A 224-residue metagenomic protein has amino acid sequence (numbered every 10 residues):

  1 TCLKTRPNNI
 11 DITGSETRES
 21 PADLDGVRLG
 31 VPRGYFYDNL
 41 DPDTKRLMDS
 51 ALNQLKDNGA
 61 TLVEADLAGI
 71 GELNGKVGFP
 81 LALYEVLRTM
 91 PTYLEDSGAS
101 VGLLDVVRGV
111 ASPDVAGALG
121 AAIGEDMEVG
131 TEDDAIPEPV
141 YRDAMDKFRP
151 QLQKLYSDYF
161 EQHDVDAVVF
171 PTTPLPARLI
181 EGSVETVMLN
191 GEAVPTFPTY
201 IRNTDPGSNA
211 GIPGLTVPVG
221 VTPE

Functional and structural regions predicted by a protein language model:
T1, G124-E224: Glycine-rich, small-residue loops and helix-cap segments that act as flexible hinges at active-site edges
T1-R46, S50-A51, G69: A short helix-breaking turn/cap at a secondary-structure junction
D23-P32, Y84-K154, P218-P223: Short helix-loop capping/hinge segments that flank enzyme active sites or metal/cofactor-binding pockets
G30-V31, L62-E64, V168-F170, L215: Structural recognition of the beta-strand scaffold that forms the well-ordered cores of secreted hydrolase catalytic
F36-L40, G71-L73, P176-L179, P223-E224: Flexible loop/turn segments at secondary-structure boundaries
L40-L67, P91-V110, R142-D164: Acyltransferase
L67-P80: Acidic helix-start/capping segments at beta-turn-to-alpha-helix junctions
